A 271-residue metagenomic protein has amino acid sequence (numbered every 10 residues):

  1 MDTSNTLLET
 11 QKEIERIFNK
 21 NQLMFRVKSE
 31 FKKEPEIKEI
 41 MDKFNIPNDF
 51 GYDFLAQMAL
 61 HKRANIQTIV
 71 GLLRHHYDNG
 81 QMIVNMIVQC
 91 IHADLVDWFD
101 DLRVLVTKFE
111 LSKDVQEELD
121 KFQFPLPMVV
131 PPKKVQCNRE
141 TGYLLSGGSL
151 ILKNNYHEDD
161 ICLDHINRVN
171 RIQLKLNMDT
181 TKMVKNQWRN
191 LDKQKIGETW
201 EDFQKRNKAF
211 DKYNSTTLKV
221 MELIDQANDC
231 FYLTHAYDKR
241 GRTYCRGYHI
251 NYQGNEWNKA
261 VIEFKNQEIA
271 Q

Functional and structural regions predicted by a protein language model:
M1-Q271: Non-catalytic nucleic-acid-binding interfaces of large nucleic-acid enzymes and RNP effectors
